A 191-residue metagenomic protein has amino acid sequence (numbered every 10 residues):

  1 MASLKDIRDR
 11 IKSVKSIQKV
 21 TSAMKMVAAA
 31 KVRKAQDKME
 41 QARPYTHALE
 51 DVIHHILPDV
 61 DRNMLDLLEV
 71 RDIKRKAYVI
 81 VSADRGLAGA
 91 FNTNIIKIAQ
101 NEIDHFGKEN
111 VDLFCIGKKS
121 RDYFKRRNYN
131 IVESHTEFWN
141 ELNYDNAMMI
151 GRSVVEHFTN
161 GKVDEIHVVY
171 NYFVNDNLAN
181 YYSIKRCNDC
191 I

Functional and structural regions predicted by a protein language model:
A2-I191: Conserved loop-to-helix interface motifs that mediate assembly, gating, or partner/ligand docking in ancient ring
